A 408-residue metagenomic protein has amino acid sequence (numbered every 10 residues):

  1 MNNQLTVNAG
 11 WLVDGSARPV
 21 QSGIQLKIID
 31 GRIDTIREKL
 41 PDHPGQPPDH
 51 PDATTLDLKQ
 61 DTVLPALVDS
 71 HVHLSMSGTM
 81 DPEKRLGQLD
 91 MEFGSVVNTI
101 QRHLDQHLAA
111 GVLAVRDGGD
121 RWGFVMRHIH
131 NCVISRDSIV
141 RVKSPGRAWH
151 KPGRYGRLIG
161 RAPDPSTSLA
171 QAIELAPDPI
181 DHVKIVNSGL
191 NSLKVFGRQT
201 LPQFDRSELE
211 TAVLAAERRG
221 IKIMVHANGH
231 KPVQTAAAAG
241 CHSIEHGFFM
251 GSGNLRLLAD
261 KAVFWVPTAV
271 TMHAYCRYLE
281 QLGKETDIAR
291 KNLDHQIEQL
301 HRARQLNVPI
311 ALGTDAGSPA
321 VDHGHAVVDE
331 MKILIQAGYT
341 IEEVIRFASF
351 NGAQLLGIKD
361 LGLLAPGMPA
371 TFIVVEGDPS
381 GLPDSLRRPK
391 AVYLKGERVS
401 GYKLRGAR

Functional and structural regions predicted by a protein language model:
M1-D49, V63, D378-L382, E397-R398: N-terminal metal-binding scaffold of metallo-dependent hydrolase/deaminase domains
L58-C132: Metal-associated gating/positioning segment near the N- to mid-region
H73-N98, D105-L108, G146, H150-Y155 (+2 more regions): Active-site gating loops and adjacent loop-to-helix segments of metal-dependent hydrolytic enzymes
V97-R127, S138-P152, I180-K194, I221-K222 (+2 more regions): Divalent metal-dependent hydrolysis catalytic cores, especially in the metallo-beta-lactamase
Y155-E210: Active-site gating/metal-coordination segments in enzymes
L193-E298, A311, A316-S318, G338 (+2 more regions): Active-site core of metal-dependent hydrolases
R218, D294-D378: His/Asp/Glu-enriched, well-ordered alpha-helical/loop segment that forms or immediately abuts the divalent-metal
R346-F350, P366-R408: C-terminal cap of metal-dependent C-N hydrolases
